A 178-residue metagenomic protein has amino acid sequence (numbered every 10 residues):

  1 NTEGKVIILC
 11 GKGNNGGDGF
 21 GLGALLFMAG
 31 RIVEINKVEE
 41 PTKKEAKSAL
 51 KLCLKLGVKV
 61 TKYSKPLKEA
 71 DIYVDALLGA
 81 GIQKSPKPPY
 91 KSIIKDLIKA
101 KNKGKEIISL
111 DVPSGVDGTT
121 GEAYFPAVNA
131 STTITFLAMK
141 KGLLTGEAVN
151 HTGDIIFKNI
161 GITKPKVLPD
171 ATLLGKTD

Functional and structural regions predicted by a protein language model:
N1-L77, S85-L110: Nucleotide and nucleotide-moiety/phosphate-recognizing core
A70-D178: YjeF_N-associated NAD(P)HX repair module
